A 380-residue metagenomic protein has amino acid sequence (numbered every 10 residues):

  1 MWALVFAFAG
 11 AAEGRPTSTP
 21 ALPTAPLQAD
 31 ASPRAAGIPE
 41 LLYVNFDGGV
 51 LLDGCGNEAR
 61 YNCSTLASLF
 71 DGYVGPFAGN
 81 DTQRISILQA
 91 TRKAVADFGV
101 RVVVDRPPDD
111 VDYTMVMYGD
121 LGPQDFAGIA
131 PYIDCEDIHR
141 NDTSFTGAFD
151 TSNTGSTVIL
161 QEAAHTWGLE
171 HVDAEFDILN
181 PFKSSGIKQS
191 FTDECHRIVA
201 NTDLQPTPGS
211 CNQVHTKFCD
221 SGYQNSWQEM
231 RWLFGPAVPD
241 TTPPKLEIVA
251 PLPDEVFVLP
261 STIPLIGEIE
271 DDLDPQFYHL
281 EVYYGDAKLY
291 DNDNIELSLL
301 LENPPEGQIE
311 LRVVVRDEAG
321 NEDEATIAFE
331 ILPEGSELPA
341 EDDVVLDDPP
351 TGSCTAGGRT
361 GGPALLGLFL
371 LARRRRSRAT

Functional and structural regions predicted by a protein language model:
M1-A7, G367: Bacterial N-terminal signal peptides
V5-P16: Boundary at the C-terminal end of the N-terminal hydrophobic targeting segment
G14-L27: N-terminal zymogen propeptides
P26-E162, T166-V249: Extracellular (secreted or membrane-anchored) zinc-dependent metallopeptidases, primarily metzincins but also closely
A164, E341, C354-T355: Cysteine-centered, disulfide-bonded loop motifs in secreted/extracellular proteins
P239-L338, D343-D347: Long, low-complexity serine/threonine/glycine- and acidic-rich segments characteristic of extracellular
G352-G362: Juxtamembrane/start-of-transmembrane alpha-helix segments at the extracytoplasmic/lumenal side of membrane anchors
T360-R378: A cross-kingdom C-terminal cell-surface attachment/processing module
